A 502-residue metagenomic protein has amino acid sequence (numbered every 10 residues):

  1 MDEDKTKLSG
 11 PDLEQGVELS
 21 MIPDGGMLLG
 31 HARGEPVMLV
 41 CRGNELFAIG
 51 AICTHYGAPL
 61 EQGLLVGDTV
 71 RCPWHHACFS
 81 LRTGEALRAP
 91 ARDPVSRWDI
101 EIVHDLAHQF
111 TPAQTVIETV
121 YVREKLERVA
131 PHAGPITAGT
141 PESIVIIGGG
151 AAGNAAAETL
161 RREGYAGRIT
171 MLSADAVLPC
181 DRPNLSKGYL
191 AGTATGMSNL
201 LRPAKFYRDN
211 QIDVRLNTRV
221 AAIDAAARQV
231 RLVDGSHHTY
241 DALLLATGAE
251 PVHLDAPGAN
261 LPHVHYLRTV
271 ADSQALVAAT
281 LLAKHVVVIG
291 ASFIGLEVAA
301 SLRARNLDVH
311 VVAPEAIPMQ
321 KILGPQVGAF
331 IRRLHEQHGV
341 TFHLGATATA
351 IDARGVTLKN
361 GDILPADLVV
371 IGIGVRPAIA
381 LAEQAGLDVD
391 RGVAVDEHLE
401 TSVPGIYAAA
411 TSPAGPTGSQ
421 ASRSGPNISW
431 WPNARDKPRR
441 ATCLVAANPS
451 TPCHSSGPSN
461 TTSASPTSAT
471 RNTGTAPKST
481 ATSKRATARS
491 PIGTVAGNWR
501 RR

Functional and structural regions predicted by a protein language model:
M1-V66, E101-V116, V122-E127: N-terminal pre-ligand scaffold of iron-sulfur
A32-R33, A166, K205-D209, D213-D234 (+2 more regions): A Rossmann-like FAD-binding core segment of flavoenzymes
I52-C53, I146-I147, H238-E250, I289 (+2 more regions): Short hydrophobic core segments
G84, N260-L282, R354-T357, I363-P438: FAD-site-proximal beta/loop scaffold in flavoenzymes
A133-T137, T247-R305, T341: Glycine-rich dinucleotide-binding loop and its adjacent helix/turn
G139-D213, V252, A299-I322: Beta1-alpha1 glycine-rich phosphate/pyrophosphate-binding loop at the start of Rossmann-like nucleotide-binding domains
T140-V145, S412-R502: Mid-to-C-terminal Rossmann-like scaffold of FAD/NAD(P)H-dependent oxidoreductases
V177, P183-G188, T193-L200, Q274 (+4 more regions): Rossmann-like dinucleotide-binding cores of NAD(P)H-dependent redox enzymes
